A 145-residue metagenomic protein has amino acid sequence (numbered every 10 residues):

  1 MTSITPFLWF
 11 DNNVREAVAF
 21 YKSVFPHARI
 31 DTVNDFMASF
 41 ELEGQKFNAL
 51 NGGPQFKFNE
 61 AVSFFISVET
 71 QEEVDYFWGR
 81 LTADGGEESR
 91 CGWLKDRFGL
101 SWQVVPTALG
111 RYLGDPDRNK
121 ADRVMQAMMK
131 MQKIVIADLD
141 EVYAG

Functional and structural regions predicted by a protein language model:
M1-S3, H27, D140-G145: Basic/polar N-terminal segments that are highly enriched at the extreme N-terminus, encompassing both cleavable
P6, Y21, F40, L81 (+2 more regions): Terminal peptide-recognition signature
F7, L42, A108-G110, R118-A121: Conserved "turn/edge" positions that cap or connect secondary-structure elements within repeat/scaffolded domains
F7-F47: Core segments of cupin and vicinal oxygen chelate
V14-R15, F64-R111, D115, K133 (+1 more regions): Vicinal oxygen chelate
V18, E41-E43, P54-V68, D75: Serine endopeptidase catalytic core focused on the charge-relay Asp
L50-G52: Conserved, structured core segments of small domains
K120-G145: Acidic/histidine-enriched, glycine/proline-rich intrinsically disordered or flexible terminal extensions
